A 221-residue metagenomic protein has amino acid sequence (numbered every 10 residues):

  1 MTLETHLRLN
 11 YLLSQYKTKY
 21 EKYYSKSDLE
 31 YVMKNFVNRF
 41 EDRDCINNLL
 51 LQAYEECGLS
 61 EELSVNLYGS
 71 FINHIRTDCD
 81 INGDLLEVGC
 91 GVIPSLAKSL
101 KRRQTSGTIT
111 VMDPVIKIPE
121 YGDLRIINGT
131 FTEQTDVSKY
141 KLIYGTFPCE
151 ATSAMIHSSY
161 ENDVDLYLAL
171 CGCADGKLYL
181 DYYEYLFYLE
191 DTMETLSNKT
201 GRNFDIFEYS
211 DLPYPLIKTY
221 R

Functional and structural regions predicted by a protein language model:
T2-I81, S95-K98, R102: S-adenosyl-L-methionine
L85-T132: SAM cofactor-binding core of SAM-dependent methyltransferases, primarily the Rossmann-like beta-alpha-beta module
T132-K139: Short amphipathic alpha-helix with an adjacent loop that forms part of the alpha/beta core around
K141-I156: A short SAM/SAH-binding and catalytic strip from SAM-dependent methyltransferases
M155-D165: A short glycine-rich, Lys/Arg-flanked "PGG" loop and its adjoining helix->strand segment in the class I
V164-L178: Conserved beta-strand signature within the Rossmann-like core of class I S-adenosyl-L-methionine
Y182-R221: Active-site capping/gating segments
